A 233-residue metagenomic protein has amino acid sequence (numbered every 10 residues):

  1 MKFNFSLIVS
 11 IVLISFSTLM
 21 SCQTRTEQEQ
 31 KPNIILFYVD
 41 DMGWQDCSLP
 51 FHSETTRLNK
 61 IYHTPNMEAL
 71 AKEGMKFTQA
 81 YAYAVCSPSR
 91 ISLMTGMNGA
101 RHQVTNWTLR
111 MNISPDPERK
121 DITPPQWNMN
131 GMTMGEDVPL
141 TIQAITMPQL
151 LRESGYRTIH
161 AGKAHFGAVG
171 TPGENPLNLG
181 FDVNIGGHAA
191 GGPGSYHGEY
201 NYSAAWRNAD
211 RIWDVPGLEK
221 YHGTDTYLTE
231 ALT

Functional and structural regions predicted by a protein language model:
M1-V9: Bacterial N-terminal signal peptides that target proteins for export
I8-T18: Bacterial N-terminal signal peptides
F16-Q30: Bacterial Sec-dependent signal peptides at the C-terminal "C-region" and cleavage site
E27-M75, A164: Active-site-proximal N-terminal segment of extracellular/periplasmic enzymes that hydrolyze or transfer
Q45-F51, A82, S89-S92, H102-W107 (+3 more regions): Short, solvent-exposed loop/turn and secondary-structure capping segments
T55-R90, G96-R101, R157-I159, L179-H188: Short, structured active-site-proximal loop/turn typified by the sulfatase FGly-forming signature C/S-X-P-X-R
L109-R157, A164-T233: Formylglycine-dependent
